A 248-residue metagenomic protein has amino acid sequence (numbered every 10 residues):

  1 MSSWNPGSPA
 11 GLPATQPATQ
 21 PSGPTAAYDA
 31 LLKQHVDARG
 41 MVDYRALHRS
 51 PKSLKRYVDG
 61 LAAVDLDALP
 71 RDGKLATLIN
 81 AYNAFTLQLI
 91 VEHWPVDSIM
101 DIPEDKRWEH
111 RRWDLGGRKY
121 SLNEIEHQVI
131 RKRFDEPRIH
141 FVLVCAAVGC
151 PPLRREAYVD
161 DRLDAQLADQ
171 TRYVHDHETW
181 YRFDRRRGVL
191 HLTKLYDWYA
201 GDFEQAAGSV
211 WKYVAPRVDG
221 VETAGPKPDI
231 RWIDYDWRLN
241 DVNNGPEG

Functional and structural regions predicted by a protein language model:
S2-G248: Interaction/scaffold regions that mediate signaling and macromolecular assembly across diverse proteins
